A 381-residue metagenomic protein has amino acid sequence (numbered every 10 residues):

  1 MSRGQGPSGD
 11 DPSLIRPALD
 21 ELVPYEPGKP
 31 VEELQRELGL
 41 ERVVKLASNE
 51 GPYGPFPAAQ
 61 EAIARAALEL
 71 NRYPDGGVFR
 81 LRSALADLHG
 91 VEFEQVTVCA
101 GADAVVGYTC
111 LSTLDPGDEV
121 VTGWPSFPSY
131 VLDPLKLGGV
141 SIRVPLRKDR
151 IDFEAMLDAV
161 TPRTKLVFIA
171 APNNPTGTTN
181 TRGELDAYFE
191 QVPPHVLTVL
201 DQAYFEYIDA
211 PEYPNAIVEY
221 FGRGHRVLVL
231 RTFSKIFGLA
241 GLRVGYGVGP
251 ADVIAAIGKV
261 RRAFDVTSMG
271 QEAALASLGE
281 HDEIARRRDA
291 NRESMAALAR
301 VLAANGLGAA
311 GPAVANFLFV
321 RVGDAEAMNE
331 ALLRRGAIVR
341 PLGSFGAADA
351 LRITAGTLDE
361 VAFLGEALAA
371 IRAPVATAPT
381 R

Functional and structural regions predicted by a protein language model:
S2, A331-R335, S344-R381: PLP-dependent enzyme catalytic core of the Aspartate aminotransferase-like
S2-R72: N-terminal "arm"/small-domain region of PLP-dependent enzymes with the aminotransferase-like
K45, A309-A313, L342-S344: Short beta-strand
N71-E119, L137, V322: Phosphate-binding glycine-rich loop
G77, R226-A310: PLP-dependent aminotransferase class I/II
S112-A170: PLP-dependent aminotransferase-like
L135, F153-R163, P175-T198, Q202-S234: Active-site pre-lysine segment of PLP-dependent enzymes
L146, N291-R292, A296, L302-R335 (+2 more regions): Conserved PLP-binding catalytic core of the aspartate aminotransferase-like
